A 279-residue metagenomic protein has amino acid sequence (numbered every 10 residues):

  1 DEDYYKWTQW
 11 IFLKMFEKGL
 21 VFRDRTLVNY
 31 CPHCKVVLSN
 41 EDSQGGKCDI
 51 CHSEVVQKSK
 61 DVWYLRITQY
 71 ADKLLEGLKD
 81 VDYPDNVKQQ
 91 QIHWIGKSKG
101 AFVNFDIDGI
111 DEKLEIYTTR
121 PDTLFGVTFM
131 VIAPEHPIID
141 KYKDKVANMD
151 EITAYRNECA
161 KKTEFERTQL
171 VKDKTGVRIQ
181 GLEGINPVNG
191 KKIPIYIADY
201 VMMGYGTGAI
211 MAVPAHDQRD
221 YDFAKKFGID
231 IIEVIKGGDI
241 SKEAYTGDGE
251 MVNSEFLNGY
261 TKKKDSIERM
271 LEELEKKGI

Functional and structural regions predicted by a protein language model:
D1-L114, P121, A209-I279: Residue patterns forming the tRNA-binding/recognition surfaces of aminoacyl-tRNA synthetases and related DALR
I11, L78-V81, V131, K145-V146 (+1 more regions): Alpha-helix boundary/capping residues
E17, T118, L124, I179 (+1 more regions): Short glycine/serine/threonine-biased micro-segments
D61-V62, T118-T123, I197-V201: A short, sequence-level motif marking secondary-structure junctions
S98-F102, T128, I179-G181: Short glycine-rich loop/turn motifs
I107-I110, P134, V188: Short acidic-glycine loop/turn motifs at beta-strand connectors
L114-I138: Conserved phosphate/anionic-ligand binding catalytic regions in large, soluble enzymes, centered on
H136-D239: Catalytic alpha/beta core of large soluble enzyme barrels
